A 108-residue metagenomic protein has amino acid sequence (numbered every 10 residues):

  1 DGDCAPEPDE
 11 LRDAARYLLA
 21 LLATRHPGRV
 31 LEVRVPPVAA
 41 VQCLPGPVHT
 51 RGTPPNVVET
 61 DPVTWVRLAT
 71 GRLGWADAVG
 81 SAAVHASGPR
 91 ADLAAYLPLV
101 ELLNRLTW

Functional and structural regions predicted by a protein language model:
D1-V41, V100-W108: Acidic, aliphatic-rich amphipathic alpha-helical segments
H26-V30, T53, T60-D61: Short connector loops at helix/strand junctions that flank enzyme active sites, especially segments positioning acidic
P37-A39, P47, R90: A broadly conserved detector of short glycine/acidic/proline-rich loop/turn motifs that flank catalytic sites and bind
Q42-R51, P55-V57: Mature extracellular/passenger domains of Gram-negative fimbrial/pilin and adhesin proteins
P55-W108: C-terminal interaction segments
